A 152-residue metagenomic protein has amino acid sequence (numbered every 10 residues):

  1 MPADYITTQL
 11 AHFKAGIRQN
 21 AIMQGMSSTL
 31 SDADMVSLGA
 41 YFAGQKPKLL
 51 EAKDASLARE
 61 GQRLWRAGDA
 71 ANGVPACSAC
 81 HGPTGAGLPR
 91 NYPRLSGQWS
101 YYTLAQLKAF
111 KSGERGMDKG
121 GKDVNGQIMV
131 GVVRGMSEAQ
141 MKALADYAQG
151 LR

Functional and structural regions predicted by a protein language model:
M1-N20, Q24-L30, G82-E114, V130 (+1 more regions): Gly/Gly-Pro-rich "capping" loops immediately C-terminal to redox-active cysteine motifs in periplasmic/lumenal
M1-Y5, F13-M23, L30-S37, L49-D54 (+3 more regions): Short sequence/structural segments immediately N-terminal
A15-G16, G44-K48, A67-G68, G113 (+1 more regions): Generic structural signal for alpha-helix termini and adjacent loop/cap motifs
S28-L50, E60, L104-Q106, G131-R152: C-terminal capping alpha-helices of c-type cytochrome domains
L38, V74-G85, L144: The canonical Cys-X-X-Cys-His
G44-A71, L88: Electrostatic cytochrome c docking/interface patches
L64-P75, D118-D123: Intrinsically disordered, low-complexity Ser/Thr- and acidic-rich flexible linkers and loops, especially at boundaries
D123-G131: Short helix/strand-capping connector loops at secondary-structure junctions
